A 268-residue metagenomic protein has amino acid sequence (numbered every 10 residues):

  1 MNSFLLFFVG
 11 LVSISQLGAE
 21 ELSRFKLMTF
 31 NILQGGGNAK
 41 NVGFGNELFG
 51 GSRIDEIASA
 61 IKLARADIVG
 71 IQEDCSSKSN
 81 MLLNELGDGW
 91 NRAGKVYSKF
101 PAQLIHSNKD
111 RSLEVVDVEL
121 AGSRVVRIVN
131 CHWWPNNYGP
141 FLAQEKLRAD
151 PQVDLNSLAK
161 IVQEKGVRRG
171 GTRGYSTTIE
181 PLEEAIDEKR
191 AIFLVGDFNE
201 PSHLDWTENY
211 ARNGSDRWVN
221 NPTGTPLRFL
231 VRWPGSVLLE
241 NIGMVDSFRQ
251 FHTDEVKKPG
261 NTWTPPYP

Functional and structural regions predicted by a protein language model:
L5-S13: Bacterial N-terminal signal peptides
I14-A19: Sec/Tat signal peptide C-region and signal peptidase I cleavage site
E20-S59, S98-P268: Active-site regions of metal-assisted phosphoester/phosphodiester hydrolases, unifying DNase/endonuclease modules
I57-I61, R65-G70: Proline-aspartate-enriched helix->loop->beta-strand connector
I71, R92, R249: Short beta-strand and adjacent tight-turn residues that come in two discontinuous sequence segments and form the edges
D74-N80, F198-H203: Acidic helix-start/capping segments at beta-turn-to-alpha-helix junctions
M81-G87: Glycosyltransferases and closely related glycan-assembly transferases that use nucleotide-activated donors
W90-Y97: A short, structured active-site edge motif that brings together acidic residues
